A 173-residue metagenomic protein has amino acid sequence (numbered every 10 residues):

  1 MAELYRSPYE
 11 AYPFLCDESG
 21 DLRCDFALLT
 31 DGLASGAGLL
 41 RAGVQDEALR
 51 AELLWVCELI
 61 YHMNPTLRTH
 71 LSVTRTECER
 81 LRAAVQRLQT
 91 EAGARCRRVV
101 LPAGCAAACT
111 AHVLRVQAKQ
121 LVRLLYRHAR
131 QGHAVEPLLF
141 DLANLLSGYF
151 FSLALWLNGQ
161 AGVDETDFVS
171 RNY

Functional and structural regions predicted by a protein language model:
M1-Y173: Phosphate/pyrophosphate-binding loop motifs in nucleotide- or prenyl diphosphate-using proteins
